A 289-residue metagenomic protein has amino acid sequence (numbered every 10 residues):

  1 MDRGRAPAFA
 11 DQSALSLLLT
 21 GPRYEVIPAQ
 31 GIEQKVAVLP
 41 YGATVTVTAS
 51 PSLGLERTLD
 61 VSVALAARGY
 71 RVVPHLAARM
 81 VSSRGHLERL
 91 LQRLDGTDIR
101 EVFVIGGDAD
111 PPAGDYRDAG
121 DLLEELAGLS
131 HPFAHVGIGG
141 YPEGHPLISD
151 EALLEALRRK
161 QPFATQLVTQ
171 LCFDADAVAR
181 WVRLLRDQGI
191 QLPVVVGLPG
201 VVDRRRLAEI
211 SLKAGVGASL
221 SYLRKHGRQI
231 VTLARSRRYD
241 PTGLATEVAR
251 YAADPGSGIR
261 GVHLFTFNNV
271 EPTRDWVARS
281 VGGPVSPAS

Functional and structural regions predicted by a protein language model:
D2-L154: Active-site beta->alpha loop and helix N-cap motifs at the rims of alpha/beta catalytic domains
Y24-E25, S50, R79, P146-S149 (+5 more regions): Glycine- and other small-residue-rich loops at beta-strand/loop junctions that grip anionic moieties
Y24-P28, D115-Y141, Q191-A253, N268 (+1 more regions): Active-site pocket-lining/capping segments in soluble small-molecule metabolic enzymes
P74, K160-F163, V196, V248 (+1 more regions): Conserved, mostly hydrophobic/aromatic
V81-G85, D110-D118, T169-V182, R204 (+2 more regions): Active-site glycine- and acidic-residue-rich loops that bind and position anionic ligands or nucleotide-like cofactors
R84-R93, E151-L157, R180-R186, D203-S211 (+1 more regions): Catalytic cores of alpha/beta
L147-L167, A177: Active-site glycine-rich loop that binds ribose-phosphate moieties when present
K160, I259-D275: Charge-patterned, long linear interaction tracts outside catalytic cores
